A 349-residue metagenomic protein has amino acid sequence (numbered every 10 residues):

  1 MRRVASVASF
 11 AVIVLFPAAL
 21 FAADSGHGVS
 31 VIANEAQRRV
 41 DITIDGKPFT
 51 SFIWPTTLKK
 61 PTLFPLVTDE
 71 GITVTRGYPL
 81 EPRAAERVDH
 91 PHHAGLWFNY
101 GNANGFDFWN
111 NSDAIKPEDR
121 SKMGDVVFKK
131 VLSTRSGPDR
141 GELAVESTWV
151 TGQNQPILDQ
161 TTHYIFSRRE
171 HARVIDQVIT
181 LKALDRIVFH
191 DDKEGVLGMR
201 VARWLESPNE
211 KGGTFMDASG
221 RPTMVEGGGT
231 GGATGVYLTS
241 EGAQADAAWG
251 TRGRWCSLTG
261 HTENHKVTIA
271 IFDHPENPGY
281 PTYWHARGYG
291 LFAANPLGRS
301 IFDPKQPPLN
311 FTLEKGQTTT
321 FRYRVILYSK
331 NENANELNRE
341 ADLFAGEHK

Functional and structural regions predicted by a protein language model:
M1-V4: Positively charged n-region of N-terminal signal peptides that target proteins for export
V7-A19: Bacterial N-terminal signal peptides
A23-P91, R169, D192, K330-E332 (+1 more regions): Beta-strand-rich N-terminal accessory domains
F52-L58, T62-V67, R168-M216: Acidic (Asp/Glu-rich), glycine- and aromatic
T57-S112, M216, G220-R252: Extracellular/lumen-exposed scaffold segments
H90-H171: Extended, loop-rich substrate-binding clefts of extracytoplasmic carbohydrate-active enzymes
K193-G279: Active-site/ligand-binding surface loops and adjacent short beta/alpha elements that line catalytic pockets across
I269-K349: Beta-strand-rich recognition/accessory modules
